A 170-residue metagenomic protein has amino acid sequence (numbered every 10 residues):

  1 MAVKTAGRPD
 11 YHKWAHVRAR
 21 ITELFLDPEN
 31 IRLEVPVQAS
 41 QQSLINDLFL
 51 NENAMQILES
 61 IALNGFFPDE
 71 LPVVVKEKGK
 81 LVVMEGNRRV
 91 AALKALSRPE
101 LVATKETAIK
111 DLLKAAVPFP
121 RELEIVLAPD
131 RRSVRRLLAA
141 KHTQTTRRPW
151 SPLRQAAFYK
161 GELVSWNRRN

Functional and structural regions predicted by a protein language model:
M1-L113, R121-I125: Short, charged/polar connector segments at secondary-structure boundaries
Q38, A108-N170: Amphipathic, charge-rich alpha-helical segments that serve as recognition/docking helices
